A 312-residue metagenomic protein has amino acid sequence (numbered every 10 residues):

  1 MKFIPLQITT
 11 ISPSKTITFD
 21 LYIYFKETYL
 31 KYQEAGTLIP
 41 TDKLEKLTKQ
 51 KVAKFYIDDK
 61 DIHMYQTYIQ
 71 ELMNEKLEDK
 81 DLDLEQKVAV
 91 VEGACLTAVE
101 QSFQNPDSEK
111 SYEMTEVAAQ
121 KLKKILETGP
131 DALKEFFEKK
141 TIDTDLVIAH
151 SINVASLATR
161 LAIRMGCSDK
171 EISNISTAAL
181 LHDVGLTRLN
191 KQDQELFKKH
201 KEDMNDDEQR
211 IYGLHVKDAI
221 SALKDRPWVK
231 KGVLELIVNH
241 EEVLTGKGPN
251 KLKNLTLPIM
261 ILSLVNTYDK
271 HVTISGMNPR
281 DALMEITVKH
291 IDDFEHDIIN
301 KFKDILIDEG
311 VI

Functional and structural regions predicted by a protein language model:
M1-T141: Non-catalytic interface/linker regions that flank or bridge core catalytic/transmembrane domains
K2-L6, K31, L186-T187, I274-S275 (+1 more regions): Regulatory and interdomain segments flanking nucleotide-handling catalytic cores in signaling/defense enzymes
L47, H182, N266-T267: DG-centered beta-turn motif at the end of beta-strands
E75-I211, S221-D225: Acidic/His-rich, divalent-metal-binding segments that scaffold phosphate/diphosphate chemistry
S168, N205, V229-K230, N278 (+1 more regions): Helix N-cap / loop-to-helix initiation motif
I175-A179, R210, K217, L223-S263 (+2 more regions): Histidine/acidic-rich helix-loop-helix segments that form or flank divalent-metal centers in metalloenzyme catalytic
N190-K191, I274, K303: Short, function-defining helix-loop hinge/capping sites that tune catalysis or transport
T273-D281: Short, charged, surface-exposed loops that flank catalytic or proteolytic processing sites
